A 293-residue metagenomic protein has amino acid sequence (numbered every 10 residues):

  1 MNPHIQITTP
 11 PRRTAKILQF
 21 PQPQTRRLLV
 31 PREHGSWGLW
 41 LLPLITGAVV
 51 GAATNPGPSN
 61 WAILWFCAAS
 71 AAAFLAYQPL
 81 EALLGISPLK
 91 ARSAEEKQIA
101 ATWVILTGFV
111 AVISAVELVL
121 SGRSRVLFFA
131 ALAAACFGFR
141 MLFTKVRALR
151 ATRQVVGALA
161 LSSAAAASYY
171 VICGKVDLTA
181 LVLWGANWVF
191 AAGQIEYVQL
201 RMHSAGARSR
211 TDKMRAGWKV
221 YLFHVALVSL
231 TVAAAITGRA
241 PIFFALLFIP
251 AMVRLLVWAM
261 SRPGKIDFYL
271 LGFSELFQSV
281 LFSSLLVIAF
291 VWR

Functional and structural regions predicted by a protein language model:
N2-L118: N-terminal topogenic module of multi-pass integral membrane proteins
F20-G38, A91-A101, F139-A160, S204-Y221 (+1 more regions): Interhelical loop and helix-boundary elements at the membrane-water interface of polytopic inner-membrane proteins
I45-F66, S114-F128, A164-W184, L230-F244 (+1 more regions): Helix-coil boundary and interhelical linker segments in multi-pass alpha-helical membrane proteins
W61-W65, A100-G138, F223-R262: Transmembrane helix-loop-helix
A71-A82, G138-F143, W188-H203, P250-S261: Transmembrane alpha-helical segments that form the membrane-embedded catalytic/substrate-channel core of multi-pass
I113-Y169: Hydrophobic alpha-helical segments and helix pairs
V155-A207: Hydrophobic, aromatic-enriched interface-forming segments
G193-T237: A mid-sequence, solvent-exposed acidic-amphipathic segment
